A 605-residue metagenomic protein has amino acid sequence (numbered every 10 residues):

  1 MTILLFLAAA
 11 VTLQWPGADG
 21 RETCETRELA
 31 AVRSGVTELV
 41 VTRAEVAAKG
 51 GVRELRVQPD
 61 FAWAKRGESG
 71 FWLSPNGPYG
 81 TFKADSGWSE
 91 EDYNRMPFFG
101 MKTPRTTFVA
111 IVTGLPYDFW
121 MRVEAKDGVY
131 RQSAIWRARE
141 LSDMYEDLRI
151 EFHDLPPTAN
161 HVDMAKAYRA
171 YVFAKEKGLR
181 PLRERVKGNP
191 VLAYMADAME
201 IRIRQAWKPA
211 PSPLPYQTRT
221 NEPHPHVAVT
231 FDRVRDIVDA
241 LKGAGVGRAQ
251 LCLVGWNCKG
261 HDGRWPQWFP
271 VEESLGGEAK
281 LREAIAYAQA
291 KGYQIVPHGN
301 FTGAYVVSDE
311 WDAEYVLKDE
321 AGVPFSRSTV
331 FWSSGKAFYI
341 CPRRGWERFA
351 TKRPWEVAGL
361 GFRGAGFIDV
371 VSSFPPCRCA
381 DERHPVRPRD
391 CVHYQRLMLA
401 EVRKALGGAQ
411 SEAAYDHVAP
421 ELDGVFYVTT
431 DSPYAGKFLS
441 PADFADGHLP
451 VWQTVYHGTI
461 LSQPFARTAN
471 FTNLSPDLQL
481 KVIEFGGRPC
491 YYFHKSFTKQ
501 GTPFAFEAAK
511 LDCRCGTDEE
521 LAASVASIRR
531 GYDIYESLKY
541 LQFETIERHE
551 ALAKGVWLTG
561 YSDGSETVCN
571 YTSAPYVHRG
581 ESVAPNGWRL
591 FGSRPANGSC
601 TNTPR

Functional and structural regions predicted by a protein language model:
M1-A9: Sec-dependent N-terminal signal peptides
F6, Y194-A196, L552, Y561: A generic structural signal for short, non-catalytic loop/turn and secondary-structure boundary residues
V11-Q250, E273, Q294, N586-L590 (+1 more regions): Carbohydrate-recognition beta-sandwich/jelly-roll modules in extracellular/periplasmic carbohydrate-active proteins
G20, P104-T107, V112-M164, T220-E222 (+5 more regions): Active-site-proximal substrate-binding groove within the catalytic cores of carbohydrate-active enzymes
R43, L241, A288, D369 (+1 more regions): Conserved, mostly hydrophobic/aromatic
K65, A244-G247, A290-G292, A400-A409 (+1 more regions): Structural alpha-beta junctions
D197-F349, R363-G364, S372-R383: Aromatic-lined carbohydrate-binding/catalytic grooves of carbohydrate-active enzymes
